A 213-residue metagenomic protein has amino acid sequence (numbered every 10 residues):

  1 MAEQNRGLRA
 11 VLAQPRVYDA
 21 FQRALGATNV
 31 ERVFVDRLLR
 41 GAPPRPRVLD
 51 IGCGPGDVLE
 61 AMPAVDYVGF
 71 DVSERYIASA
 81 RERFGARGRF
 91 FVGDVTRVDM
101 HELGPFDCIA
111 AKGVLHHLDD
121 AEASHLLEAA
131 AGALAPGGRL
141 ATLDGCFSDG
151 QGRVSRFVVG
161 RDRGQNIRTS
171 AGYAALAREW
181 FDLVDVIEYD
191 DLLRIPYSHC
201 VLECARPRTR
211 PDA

Functional and structural regions predicted by a protein language model:
M1-R47, I51-E102, L118-H125, A129 (+1 more regions): Class I (Rossmann-like) S-adenosyl-L-methionine-dependent methyltransferase catalytic domain, capturing the SAM-binding
A110: A conserved beta-strand element that flanks and buttresses the S-adenosyl-L-methionine
G113-H117: Short catalytic micro-motifs in class I SAM-dependent methyltransferases
G132: Short, surface-exposed basic-aromatic patches at helix termini and helix-loop junctions that form
